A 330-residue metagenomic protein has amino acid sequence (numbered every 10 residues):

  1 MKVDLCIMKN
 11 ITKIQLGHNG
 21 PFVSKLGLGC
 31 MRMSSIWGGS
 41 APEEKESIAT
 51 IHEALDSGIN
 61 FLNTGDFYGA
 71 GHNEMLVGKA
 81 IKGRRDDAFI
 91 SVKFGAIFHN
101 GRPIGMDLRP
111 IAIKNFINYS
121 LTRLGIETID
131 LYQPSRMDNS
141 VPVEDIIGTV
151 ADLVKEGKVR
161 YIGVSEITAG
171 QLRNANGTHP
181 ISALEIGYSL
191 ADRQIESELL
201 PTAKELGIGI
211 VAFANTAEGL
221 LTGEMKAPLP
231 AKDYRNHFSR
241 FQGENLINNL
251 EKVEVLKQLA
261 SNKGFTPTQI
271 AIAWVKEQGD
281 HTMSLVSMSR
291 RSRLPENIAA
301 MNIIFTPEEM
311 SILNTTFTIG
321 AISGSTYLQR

Functional and structural regions predicted by a protein language model:
K2-A88: N-terminal binding-site loop/beta-alpha segment at the start of enzyme catalytic domains that lines or forms
L16, L28, S47, L62 (+13 more regions): Conserved, mostly hydrophobic/aromatic
P21-L26, G58-N60, R84-A88, I126-D130 (+5 more regions): Short, well-ordered coil/turn segments that N-cap beta-strands
M31-M33, F67, K93-I97, P134-M137 (+4 more regions): Active-site beta-loop-alpha junctions enriched in small/polar residues
R32-G38, I97-P103, L221, R293-E296: A short acidic, helix-capping loop that chelates divalent metal ions and anchors anionic groups
R32-I36, K204-L259, E277-T282, A321-R330: Glycine-rich, positively charged active-site loop/lid region within alpha/beta enzyme cores that binds and organizes
N100-A191, E198: Glycine/proline-rich, positively charged, aromatic-decorated active-site loop/lid region on the catalytic face
V154, N215, N245-I303: Conserved short secondary-structure transition element at the edge of the structured enzyme core that lines
